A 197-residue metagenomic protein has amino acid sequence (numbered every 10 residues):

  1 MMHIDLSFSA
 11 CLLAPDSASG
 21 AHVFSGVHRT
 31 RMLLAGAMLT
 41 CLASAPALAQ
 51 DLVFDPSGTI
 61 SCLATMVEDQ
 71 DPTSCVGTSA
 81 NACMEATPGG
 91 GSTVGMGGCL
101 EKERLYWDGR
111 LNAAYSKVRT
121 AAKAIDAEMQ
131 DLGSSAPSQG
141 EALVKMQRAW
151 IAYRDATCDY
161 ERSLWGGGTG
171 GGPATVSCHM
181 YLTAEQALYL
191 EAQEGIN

Functional and structural regions predicted by a protein language model:
H3, L48-N197: N-terminal alpha-helical modules
I4-L12, D16-S17, A21-L34: Bacterial N-terminal signal peptides that target proteins for export
S44-P46: N-terminal signal peptide c-region/cleavage motif recognized by signal peptidases
